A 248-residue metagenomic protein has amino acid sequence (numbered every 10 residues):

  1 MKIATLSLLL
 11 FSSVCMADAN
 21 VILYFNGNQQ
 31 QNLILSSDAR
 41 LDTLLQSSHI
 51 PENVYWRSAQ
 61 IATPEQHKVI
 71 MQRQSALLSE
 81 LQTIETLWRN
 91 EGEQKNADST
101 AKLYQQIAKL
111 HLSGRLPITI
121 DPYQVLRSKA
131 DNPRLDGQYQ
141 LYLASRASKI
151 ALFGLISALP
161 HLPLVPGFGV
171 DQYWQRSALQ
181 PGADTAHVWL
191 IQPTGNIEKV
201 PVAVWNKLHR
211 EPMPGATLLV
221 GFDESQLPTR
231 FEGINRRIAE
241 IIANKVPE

Functional and structural regions predicted by a protein language model:
M1-L9: Sec-dependent signal peptide recognition, specifically the positively charged N-region followed immediately by
S12-V14: N-terminal signal peptide c-region/cleavage motif recognized by signal peptidases
A17-E248: Ser/Thr/Pro/Gly-biased, low-complexity, turn-/loop-rich segments that often occur immediately after N-terminal
